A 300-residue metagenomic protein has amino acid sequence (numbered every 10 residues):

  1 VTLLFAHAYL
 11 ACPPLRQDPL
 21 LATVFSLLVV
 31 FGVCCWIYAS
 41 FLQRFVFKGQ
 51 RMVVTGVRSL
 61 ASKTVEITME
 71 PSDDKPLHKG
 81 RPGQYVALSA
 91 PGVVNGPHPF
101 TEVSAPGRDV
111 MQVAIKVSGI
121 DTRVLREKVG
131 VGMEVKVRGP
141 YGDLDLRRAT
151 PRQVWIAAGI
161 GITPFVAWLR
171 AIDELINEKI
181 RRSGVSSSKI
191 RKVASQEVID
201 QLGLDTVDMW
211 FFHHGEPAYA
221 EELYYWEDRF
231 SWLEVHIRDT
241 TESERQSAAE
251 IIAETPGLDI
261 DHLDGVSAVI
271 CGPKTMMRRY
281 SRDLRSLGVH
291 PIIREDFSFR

Functional and structural regions predicted by a protein language model:
V1-C12, V30-V33, G96, I120-T122 (+2 more regions): Reductase modules of NAD(P)H-dependent flavoproteins
A8-L10, L20-R44: Transmembrane alpha-helices and immediately adjacent membrane-cytoplasm interface residues in multi-pass integral
R44-V137, R152-V154, I176-G184, K192-A194 (+5 more regions): Ferredoxin-reductase
G83, G161, P273: Short, conserved phosphate/pyrophosphate- and ester-handling motifs at nucleotide-, phospho-/glycolipid
G139-A149: A short, basic/flexible loop-to-alpha-helix module at the beginning of a structural domain
R152-I156, S267-V269: Conserved beta-strand elements of the Class I
V154-W168: A phosphate-binding catalytic loop at a beta-strand-loop-alpha-helix junction that coordinates phosphoryl groups
A167-E178, R278, R282, S286: Short, well-ordered alpha-helices that flank and scaffold nucleotide-derived cofactor binding pockets
